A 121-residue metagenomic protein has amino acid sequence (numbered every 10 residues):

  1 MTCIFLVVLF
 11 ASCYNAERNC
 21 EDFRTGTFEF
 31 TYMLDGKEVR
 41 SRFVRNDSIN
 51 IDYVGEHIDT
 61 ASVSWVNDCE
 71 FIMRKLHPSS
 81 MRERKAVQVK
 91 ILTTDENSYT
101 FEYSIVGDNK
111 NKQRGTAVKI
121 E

Functional and structural regions predicted by a protein language model:
M1-L6: Sec-dependent signal peptide recognition, specifically the positively charged N-region followed immediately by
L9-S12: C-terminal motif of bacterial Sec signal peptides marking the signal peptidase cleavage site
Y14-A16: Bacterial signal peptide processing site
C20-G36: Tryptophan-anchored aromatic micro-motifs
E38-V66: N-terminal glycine/threonine-rich, aromatic-flanked beta-hairpin/loop signature
D52, T100-V118: Short, exposed beta-strand-loop hairpins at the edges of beta-sheets in extracellular/periplasmic proteins
S62-E70, I91-S98, K119-E121: A short, structured loop/turn motif at beta-sheet edges
M73-E96: An anionic, turn-rich surface loop/hairpin at beta-sheet edges that serves as a generic interaction/coordination patch
